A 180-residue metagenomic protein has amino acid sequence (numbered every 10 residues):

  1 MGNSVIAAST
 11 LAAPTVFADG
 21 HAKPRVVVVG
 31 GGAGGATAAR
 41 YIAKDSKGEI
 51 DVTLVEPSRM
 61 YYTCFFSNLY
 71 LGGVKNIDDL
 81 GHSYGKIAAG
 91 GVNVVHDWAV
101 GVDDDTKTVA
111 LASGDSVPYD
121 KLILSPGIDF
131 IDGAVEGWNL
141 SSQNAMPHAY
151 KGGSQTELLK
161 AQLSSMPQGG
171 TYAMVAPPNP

Functional and structural regions predicted by a protein language model:
M1-T10: N-terminal export leaders
L11-K23, V95-P178: FAD-binding core/adjacent interface of flavoenzyme oxidoreductases
F17-N93, P178-P180: Beta1-alpha1 glycine-rich phosphate/pyrophosphate-binding loop at the start of Rossmann-like nucleotide-binding domains
